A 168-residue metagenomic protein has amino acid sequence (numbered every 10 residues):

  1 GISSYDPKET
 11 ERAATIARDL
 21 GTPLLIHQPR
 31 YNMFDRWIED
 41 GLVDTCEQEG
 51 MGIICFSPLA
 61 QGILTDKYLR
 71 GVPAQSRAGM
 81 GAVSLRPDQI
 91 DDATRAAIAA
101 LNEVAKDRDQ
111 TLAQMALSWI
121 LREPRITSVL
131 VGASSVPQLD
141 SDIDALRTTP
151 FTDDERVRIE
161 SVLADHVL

Functional and structural regions predicted by a protein language model:
G1-H166: Beta/alpha (TIM)-barrel catalytic core signal, keyed to glycine-rich beta->alpha loops juxtaposed to Asp/Glu that bind
